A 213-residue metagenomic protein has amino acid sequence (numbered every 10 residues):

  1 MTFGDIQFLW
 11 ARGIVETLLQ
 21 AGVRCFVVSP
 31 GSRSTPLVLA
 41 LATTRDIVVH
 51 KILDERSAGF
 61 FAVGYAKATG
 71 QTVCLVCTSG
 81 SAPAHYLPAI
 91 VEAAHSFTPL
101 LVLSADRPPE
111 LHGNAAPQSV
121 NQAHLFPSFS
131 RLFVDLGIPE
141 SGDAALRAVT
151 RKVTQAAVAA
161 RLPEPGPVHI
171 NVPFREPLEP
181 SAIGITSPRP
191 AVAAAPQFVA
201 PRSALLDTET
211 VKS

Functional and structural regions predicted by a protein language model:
M1-S213: N-terminal alpha/beta PP-like core and its mobile active-site loop of ThDP/TPP-dependent enzymes
